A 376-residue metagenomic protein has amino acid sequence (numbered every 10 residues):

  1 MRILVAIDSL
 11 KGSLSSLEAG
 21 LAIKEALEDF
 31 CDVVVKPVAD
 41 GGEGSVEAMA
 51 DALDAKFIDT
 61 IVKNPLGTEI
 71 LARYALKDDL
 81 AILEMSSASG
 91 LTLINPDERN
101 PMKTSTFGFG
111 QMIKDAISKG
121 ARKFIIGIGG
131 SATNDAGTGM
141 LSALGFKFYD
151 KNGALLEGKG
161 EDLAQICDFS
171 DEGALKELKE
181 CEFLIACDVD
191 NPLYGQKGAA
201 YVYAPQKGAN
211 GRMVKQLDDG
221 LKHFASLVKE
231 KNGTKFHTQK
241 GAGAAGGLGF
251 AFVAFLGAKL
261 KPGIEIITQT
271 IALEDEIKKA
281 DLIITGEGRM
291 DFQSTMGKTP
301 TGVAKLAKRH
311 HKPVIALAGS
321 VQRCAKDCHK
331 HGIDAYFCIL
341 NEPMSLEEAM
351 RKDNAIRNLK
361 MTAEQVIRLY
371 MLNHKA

Functional and structural regions predicted by a protein language model:
R2-I128, A132-A376: N-terminal loops that bind phosphate or other acidic moieties and the adjacent beta-alpha structural core
